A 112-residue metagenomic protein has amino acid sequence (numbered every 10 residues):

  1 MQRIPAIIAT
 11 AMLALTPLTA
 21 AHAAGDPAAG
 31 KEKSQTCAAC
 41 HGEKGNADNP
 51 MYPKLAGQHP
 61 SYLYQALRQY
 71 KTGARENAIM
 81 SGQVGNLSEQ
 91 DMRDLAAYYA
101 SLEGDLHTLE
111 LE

Functional and structural regions predicted by a protein language model:
M1-I8: Bacterial N-terminal signal peptides that target proteins for export
A9-L13: Hydrophobic alpha-helical targeting segments used for export or membrane insertion
L15-S34, A47-M51, Y64, G104 (+1 more regions): Electrostatic cytochrome c docking/interface patches
P27, K31, G45-R75, S81-L87: Gly/Gly-Pro-rich "capping" loops immediately C-terminal to redox-active cysteine motifs in periplasmic/lumenal
G30, Q35-E43, L95, Y99: The canonical Cys-X-X-Cys-His
R75, G85-L111: C-terminal capping alpha-helices of c-type cytochrome domains
